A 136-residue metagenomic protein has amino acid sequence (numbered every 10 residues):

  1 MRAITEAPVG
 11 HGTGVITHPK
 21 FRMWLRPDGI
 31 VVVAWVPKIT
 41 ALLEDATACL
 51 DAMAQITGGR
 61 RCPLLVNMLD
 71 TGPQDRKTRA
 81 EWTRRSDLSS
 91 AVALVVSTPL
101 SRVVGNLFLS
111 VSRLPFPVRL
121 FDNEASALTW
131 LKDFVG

Functional and structural regions predicted by a protein language model:
M1-G136: Amphipathic, Lys/Arg-enriched alpha-helical "gate/interface" segment within cytosolic domains that mediates
